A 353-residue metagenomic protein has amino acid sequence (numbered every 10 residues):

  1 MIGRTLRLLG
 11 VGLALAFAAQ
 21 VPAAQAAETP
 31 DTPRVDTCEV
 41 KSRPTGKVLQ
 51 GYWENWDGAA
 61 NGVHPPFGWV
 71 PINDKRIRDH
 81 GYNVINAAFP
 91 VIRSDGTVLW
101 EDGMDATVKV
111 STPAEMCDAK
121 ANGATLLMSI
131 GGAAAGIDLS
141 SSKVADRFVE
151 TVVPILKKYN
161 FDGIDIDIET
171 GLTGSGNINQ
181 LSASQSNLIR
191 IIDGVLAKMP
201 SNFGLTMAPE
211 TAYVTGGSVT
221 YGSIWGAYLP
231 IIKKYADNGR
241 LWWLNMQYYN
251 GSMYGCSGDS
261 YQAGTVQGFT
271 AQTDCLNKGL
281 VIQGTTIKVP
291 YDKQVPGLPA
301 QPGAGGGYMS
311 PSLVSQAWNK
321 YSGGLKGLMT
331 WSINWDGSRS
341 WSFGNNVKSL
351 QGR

Functional and structural regions predicted by a protein language model:
M1-A27: Secretory targeting and sorting signals
L15, I287-D292: Short, surface-exposed acidic
T29-L276, Y291-P311, S322-L325, G337-Q351: Chitinase-like catalytic core of GlcNAc-active glycosidases
K278-K288: Short mixed-charge
V314: Extended hydrophobic
S332: Residues that scaffold, gate, or flank divalent-cation-dependent active/transport sites
